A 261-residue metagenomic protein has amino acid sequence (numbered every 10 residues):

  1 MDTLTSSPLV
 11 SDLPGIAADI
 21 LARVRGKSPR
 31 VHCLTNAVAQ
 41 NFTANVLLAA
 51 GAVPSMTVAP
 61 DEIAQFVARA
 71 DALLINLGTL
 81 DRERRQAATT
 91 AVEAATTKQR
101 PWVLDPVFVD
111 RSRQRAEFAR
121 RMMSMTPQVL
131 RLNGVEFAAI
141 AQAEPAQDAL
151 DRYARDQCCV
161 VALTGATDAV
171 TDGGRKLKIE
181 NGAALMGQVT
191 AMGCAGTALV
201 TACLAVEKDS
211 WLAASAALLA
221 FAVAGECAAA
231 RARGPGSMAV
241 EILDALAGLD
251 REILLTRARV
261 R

Functional and structural regions predicted by a protein language model:
M1-V53: Glycine-rich phosphate/adenosyl-contacting loop at the front of the ribokinase-like
D12-G15, V223-R261: Charged C-terminal helix
V46-K98: Active-site cofactor/substrate anionic-group-binding motifs, chiefly glycine- and Lys/Arg-rich phosphate-binding loops
P54, Q99-V103, V161: Hydrophobic beta-strand scaffold residues
N76, E83-L132: Glycine/small-residue-rich loop that forms an oxyanion/phosphate-binding "nest" at active or ligand-binding sites
R113-L185: Conserved phosphate/ATP/ADP-binding segment of small-molecule kinases
A139, Q188-L219: Short, small-residue alpha-helix embedded
A149-A154, S210-G225, I242-L243: Short, well-structured alpha-helical segments that form the helix of a local strand-helix-strand
